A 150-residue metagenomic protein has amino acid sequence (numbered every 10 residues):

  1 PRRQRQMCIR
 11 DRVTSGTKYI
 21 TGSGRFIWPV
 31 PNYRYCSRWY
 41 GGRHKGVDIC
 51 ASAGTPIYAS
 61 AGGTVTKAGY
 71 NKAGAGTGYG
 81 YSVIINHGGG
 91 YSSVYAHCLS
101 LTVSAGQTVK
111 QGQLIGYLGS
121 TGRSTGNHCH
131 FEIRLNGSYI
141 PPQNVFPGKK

Functional and structural regions predicted by a protein language model:
P1-D11: Single conserved hydrophobic/aromatic residue that forms the stacking wall/gate of nucleotide- or nucleobase-binding
M7, L101-Q113, G137: Acidic, glycine-anchored pre-beta loop/turn
R10-Y81, Q111, S124: Surface-exposed, glycine-biased beta-strand/turn segments
W39, A68-G69, L101, L118-T121 (+1 more regions): Residue-level recognition of beta-strand microenvironments
R43, T55, G89-S92, S138: Short acidic/polar mixed-charge low-complexity motifs
S60-A105, N127-L135: Zn2+-dependent peptidoglycan hydrolase active-site motif and core
S92, R134-K150: Short peripheral tails and domain-boundary helices/loops at the edges of structured domains
